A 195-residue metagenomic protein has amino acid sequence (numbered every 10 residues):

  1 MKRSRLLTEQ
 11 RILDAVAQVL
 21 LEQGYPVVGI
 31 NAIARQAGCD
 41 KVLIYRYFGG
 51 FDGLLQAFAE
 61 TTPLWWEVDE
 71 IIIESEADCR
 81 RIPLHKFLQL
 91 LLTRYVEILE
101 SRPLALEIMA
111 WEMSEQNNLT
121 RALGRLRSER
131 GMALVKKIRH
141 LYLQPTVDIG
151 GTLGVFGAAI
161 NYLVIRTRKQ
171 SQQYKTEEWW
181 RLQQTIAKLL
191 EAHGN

Functional and structural regions predicted by a protein language model:
M1-L7: N-terminal intrinsically disordered/low-complexity leader segments
R11, A15, V19-G53, A57: Helix-turn-helix
R11, L90, I108, G151-A158: Amphipathic alpha-helical interaction segments
I30-A32, E60-E67: Short, basic, alpha-helical segments at the C-terminal edge of helix-turn-helix-like DNA-binding modules
L55-T62, L123: Alpha-helical DNA-contacting segments of helix-turn-helix folds
A57, E70-S101, T146-I149, L153: Hydrophobic alpha-helical connector segments
E67-I71, I98, I108-A110, Q116-L143 (+2 more regions): Amphipathic alpha-helical packing segments from all-alpha helical-bundle domains
E97, M132, K136-H140, A158-N195: C-terminal peripheral helix-coil segments that are non-catalytic and often amphipathic
